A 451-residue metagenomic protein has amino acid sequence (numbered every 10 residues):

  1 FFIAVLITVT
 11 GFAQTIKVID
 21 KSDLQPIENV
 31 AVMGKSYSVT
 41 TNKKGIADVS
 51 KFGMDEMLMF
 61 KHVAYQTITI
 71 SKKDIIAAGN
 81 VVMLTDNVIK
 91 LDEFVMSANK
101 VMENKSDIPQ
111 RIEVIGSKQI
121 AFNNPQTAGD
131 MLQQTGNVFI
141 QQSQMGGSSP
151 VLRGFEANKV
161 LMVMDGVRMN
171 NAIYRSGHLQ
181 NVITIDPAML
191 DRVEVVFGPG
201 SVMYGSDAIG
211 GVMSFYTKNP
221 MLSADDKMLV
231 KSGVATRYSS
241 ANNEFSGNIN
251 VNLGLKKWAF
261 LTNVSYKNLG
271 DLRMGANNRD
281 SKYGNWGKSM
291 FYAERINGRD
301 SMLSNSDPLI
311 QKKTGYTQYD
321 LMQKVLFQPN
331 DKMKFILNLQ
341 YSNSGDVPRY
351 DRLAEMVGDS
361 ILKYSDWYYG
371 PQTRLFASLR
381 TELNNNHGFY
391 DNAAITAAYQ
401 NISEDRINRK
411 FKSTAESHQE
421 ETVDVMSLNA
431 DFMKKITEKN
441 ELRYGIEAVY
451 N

Functional and structural regions predicted by a protein language model:
D23, A31-M33, K61-Y65, A77-A121 (+1 more regions): Short, acidic, small-residue-rich periplasmic hinge/interaction motif at the N-terminus of Gram-negative outer-membrane
Y37-A47: Short, acidic Ser/Thr/Gly-rich low-complexity loop/linker segments typical of extracellular and cell-surface proteins
S50, M169-P199: Short acidic/polar hinge/loop motifs at secondary-structure boundaries that mediate gating or recognition
A78-M83, A128-M131, S148-V151, M162-V163 (+4 more regions): N-terminal periplasmic accessory domains that precede and gate Gram-negative outer-membrane beta-barrel machines
I108-A128, P150-F155, N181, Y238-S240: Short, polar/charged loop or turn motifs at beta-strand boundaries
G129-N171: Extracytoplasmic beta-strand/coil segments of soluble accessory domains associated with Gram-negative outer-membrane
N242-L269, N278-D346: Transmembrane beta-barrel wall of Gram-negative outer-membrane proteins
K312-Q318, Q328, K332-Y390, N401-V423: Flexible loop and strand-edge segments within Gram-negative outer membrane beta-barrel domains
